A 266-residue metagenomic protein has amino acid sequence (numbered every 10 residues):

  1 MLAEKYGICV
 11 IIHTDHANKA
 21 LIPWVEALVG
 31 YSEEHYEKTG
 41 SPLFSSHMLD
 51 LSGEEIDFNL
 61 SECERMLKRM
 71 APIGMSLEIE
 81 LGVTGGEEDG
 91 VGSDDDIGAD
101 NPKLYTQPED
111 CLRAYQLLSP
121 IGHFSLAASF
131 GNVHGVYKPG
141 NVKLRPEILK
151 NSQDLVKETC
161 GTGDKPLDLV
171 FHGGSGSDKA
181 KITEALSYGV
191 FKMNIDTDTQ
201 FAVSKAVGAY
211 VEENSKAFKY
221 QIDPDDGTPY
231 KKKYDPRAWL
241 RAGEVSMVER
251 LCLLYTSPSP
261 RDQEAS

Functional and structural regions predicted by a protein language model:
M1-I22: Active-site cofactor/substrate anionic-group-binding motifs, chiefly glycine- and Lys/Arg-rich phosphate-binding loops
E4-K5, E26-S46, S61-S76, L81-P139 (+1 more regions): Alpha/beta enzyme core
V10-T14, S45-L49, L77-I79, F124-A128 (+2 more regions): Hydrophobic faces of well-ordered beta-strands that scaffold small-molecule active sites in alpha/beta enzyme cores
A20-W24, E54-R69, N141-I148: Active-site-adjacent beta->alpha loops and helix N-cap segments on the catalytic face of soluble alpha/beta enzymes
P23-W24, G176-S187: Catalytic cores of alpha/beta
L51-G53, Y188-S204: Glycine-rich phosphate-binding active-site loops on the catalytic face of alpha/beta enzymes
S204-F218: C-terminal helical cap(s) of enzyme catalytic domains, especially alpha/beta-barrels
Y255-D262: Conserved small/polar residues in nucleotide/adenosyl-binding loops
